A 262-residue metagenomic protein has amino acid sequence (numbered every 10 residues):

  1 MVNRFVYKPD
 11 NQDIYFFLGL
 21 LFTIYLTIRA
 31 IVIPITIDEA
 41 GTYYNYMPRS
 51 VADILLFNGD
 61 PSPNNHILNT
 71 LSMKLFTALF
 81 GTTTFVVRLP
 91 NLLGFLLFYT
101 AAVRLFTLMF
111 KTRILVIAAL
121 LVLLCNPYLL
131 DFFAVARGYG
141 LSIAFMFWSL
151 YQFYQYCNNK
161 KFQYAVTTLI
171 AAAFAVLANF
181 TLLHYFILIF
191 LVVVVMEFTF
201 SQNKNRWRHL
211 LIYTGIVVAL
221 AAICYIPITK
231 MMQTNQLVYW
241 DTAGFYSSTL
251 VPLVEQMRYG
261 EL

Functional and structural regions predicted by a protein language model:
V2-L18: N-terminal membrane topogenic signal
D13-F110, I114-V116, L120-L262: Membrane-proximal helix-loop-helix interfaces that form the catalytic/acceptor-binding platform of multi-pass membrane
